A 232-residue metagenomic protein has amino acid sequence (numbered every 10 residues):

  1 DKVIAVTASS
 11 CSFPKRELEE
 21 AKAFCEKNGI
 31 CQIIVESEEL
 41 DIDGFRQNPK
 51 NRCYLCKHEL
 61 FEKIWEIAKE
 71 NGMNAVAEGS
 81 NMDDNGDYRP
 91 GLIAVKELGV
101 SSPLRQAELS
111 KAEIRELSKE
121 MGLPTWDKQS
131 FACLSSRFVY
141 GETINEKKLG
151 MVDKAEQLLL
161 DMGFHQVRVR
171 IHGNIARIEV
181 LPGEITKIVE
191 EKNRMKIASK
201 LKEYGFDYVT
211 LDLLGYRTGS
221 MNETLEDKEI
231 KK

Functional and structural regions predicted by a protein language model:
D1-E120, D161, A176, K192 (+2 more regions): ATP-dependent adenylation/nucleotidyltransferase module used to activate substrates
D1-I4, D153-K232: Peripheral terminal appendages
V6, V35, E78, K128 (+2 more regions): Residue-level detector of family-conserved "landmark" positions at structurally sensitive sites
L40, V139-G141, G183-I185: A short, flexible beta-alpha/helix-coil linker loop
C53, K148-V152, L225: A general structural signal for short secondary-structure boundary/capping elements
V76-G79, C133-S135, R168-R170, E179: Short, conserved beta-strand edge motifs with alternating hydrophobic and charged residues
Y88-V95, E142-E146, E226-K232: Short, electropositive alpha-helical surface patch
R105-L109, R115-L159, Q166-R168: Mid-to-C-terminal catalytic subdomains of enzymes that bind/position adenosyl phosphate moieties or nucleic-acid
